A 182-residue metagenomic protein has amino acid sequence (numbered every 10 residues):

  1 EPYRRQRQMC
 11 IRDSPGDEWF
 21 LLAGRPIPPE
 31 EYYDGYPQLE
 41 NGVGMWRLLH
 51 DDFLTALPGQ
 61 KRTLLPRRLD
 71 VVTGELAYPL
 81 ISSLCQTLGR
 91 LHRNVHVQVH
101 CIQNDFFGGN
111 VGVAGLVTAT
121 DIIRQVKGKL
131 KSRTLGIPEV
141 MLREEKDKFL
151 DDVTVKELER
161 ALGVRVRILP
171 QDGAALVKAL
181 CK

Functional and structural regions predicted by a protein language model:
E1-I11: Single conserved hydrophobic/aromatic residue that forms the stacking wall/gate of nucleotide- or nucleobase-binding
R12-G24: A glycine-rich phosphate-binding loop feature that marks nucleotide/adenosyl-phosphate handling sites
S14-D17, N94-G109, R165-A174: A generic structural motif
G16-E18, V71-A77, P138-V140, E144-E145: Structural motif
L22-P66: Active-site loop ensemble at the mouth of alpha/beta enzyme cores that anchors a bound cofactor
P66-A119: Redox- and metal-dependent alpha/beta enzyme cores, enriched for Fe-S-associated oxidoreductases and cofactor-handling
Q103-E157: Cofactor-cradling patches in redox/metallo enzymes
K146-K182: Peripheral docking tails and interdomain loops at the edges of cofactor- or intermediate-handling domains
